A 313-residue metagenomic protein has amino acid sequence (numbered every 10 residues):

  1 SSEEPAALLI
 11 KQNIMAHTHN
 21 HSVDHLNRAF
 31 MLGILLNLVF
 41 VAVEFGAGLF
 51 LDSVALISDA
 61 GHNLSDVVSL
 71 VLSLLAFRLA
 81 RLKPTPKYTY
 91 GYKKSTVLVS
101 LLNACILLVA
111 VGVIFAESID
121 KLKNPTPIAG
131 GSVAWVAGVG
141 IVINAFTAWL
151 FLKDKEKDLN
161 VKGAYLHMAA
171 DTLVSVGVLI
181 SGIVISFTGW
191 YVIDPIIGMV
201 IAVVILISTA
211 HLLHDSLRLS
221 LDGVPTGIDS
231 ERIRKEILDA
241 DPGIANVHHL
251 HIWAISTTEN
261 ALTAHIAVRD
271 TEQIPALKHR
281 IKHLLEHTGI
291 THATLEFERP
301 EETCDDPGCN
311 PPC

Functional and structural regions predicted by a protein language model:
S1-I14: Short, Lys/Arg-enriched N-terminal segments with co-localized hydrophobic residues within the first ~10-30 amino acids
S2-E3, E44, L159: Compositionally biased, low-complexity repeat tracts
K11-L32, L51, A55-I57, G61 (+1 more regions): Alpha-helical transmembrane segments and adjacent TM-loop junctions that form the membrane-embedded core of multi-pass
M31-A47, I143: First transmembrane helix
S65: A phosphate-binding glycine/aspartate-rich beta-alpha loop in the early core of alpha/beta enzymes
